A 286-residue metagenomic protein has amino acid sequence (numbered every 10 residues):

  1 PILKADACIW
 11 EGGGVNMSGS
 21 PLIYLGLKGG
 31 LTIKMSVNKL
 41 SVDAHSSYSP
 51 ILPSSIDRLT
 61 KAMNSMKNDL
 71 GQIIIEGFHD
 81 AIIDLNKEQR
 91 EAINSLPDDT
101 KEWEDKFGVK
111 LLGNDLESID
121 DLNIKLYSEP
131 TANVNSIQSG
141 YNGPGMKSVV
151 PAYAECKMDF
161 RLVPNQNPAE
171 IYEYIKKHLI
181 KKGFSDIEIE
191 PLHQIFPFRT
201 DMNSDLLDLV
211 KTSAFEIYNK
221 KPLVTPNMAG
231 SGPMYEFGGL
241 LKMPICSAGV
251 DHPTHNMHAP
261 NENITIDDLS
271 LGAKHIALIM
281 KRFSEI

Functional and structural regions predicted by a protein language model:
P1-N114, I124-P130, N261-D267: Fold-level recognition of mixed alpha/beta catalytic cores in primary-metabolism enzymes, strongest
I33-V37, A152-F160: Oligomerization/assembly interface segments of phage tail-like spikes and tubes
T60, N64, K176-I180, K211: Generic solvent-exposed, charged/amphipathic alpha-helical segments that serve as macromolecular interface scaffolds
T60-M63, E155-C156, I276: Active-site-proximal alpha-helical segments within enzyme catalytic domains
I74-Y153, R161-Y174, K182, D186-I286: An extended, acidic, His-containing surface patch that forms the Zn2+-binding/catalytic region of metallohydrolases
